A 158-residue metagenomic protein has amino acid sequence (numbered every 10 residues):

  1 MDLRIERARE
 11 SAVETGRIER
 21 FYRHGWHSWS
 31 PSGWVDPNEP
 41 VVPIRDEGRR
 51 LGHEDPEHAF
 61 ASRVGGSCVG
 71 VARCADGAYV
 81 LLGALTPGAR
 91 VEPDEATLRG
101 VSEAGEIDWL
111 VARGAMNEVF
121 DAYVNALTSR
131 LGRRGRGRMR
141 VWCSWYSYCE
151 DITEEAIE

Functional and structural regions predicted by a protein language model:
M1-A126: N-terminal accessory beta-strand-rich subdomains and adjacent acidic, glycine-rich linkers that precede catalytic cores
Y123-E158: An acidic-aromatic substrate-binding cleft motif
